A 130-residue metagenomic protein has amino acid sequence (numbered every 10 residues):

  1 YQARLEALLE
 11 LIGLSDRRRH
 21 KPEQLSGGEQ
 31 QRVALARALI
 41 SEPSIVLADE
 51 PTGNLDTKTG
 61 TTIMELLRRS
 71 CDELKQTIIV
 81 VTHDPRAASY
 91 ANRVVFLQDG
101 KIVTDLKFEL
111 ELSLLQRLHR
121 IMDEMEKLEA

Functional and structural regions predicted by a protein language model:
Y1, R18-K21: Signature (C-motif/LSGGQ) region and adjacent switch/coupling loops of ABC-type ATPase nucleotide-binding domains
Y1-I12, E124: ABC nucleotide-binding domain "signature" region
K21-L25, E29-Q31: Conserved ABC ATPase signature
L35, I63: Hydrophobic anchor residue at the start of the ABC signature
E42: Conserved catalytic motifs of ABC-family nucleotide-binding domains
V46-D49: Catalytic Walker B motif of ABC-type/P-loop ATPase nucleotide-binding domains
K101-E126: Conserved beta-strand-loop-alpha-helix hinge in the C-terminal portion of ABC ATPase nucleotide-binding domains
